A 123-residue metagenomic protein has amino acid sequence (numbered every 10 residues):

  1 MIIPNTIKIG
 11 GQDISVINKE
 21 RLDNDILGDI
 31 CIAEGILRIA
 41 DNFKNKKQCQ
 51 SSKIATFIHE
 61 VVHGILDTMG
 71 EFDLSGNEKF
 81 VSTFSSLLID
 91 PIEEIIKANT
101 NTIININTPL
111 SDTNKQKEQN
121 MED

Functional and structural regions predicted by a protein language model:
M1-S51, T68-D123: Metalloprotease/metallohydrolase-associated module, dominated by Zn2+-dependent proteases
A55-D67: Active-site recognition of the HExxH zinc-binding catalytic motif
